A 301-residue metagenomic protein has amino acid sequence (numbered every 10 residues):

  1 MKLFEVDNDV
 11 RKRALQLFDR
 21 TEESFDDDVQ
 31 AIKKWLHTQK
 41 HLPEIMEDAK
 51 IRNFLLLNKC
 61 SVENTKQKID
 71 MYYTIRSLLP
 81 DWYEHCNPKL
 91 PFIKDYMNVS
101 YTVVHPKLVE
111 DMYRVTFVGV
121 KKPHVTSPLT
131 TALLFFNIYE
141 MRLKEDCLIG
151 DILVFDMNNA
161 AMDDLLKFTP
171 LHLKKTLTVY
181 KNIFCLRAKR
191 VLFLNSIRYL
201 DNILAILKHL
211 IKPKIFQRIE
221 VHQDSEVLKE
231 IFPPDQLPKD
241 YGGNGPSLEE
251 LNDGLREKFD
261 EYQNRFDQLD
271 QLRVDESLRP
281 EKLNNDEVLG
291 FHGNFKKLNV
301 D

Functional and structural regions predicted by a protein language model:
M1-D301: Basic, amphipathic alpha-helical/coil surface patches used to engage anionic, phosphate-bearing ligands and membranes
